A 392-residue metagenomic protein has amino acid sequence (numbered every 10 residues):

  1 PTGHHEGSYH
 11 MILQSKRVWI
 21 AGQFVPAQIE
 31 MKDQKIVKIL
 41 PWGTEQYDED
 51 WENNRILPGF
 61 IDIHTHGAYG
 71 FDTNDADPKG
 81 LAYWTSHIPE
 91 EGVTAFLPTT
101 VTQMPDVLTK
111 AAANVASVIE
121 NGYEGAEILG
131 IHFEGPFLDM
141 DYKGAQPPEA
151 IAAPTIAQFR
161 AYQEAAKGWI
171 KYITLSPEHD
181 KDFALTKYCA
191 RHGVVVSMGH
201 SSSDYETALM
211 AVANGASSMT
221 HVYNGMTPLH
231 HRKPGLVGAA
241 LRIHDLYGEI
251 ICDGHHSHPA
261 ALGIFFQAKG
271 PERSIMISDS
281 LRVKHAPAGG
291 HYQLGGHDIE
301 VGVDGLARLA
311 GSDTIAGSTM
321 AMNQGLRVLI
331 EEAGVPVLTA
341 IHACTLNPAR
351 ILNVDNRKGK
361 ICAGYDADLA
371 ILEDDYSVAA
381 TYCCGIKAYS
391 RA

Functional and structural regions predicted by a protein language model:
H4-L57: Histidine-rich, glycine-flanked metal-binding segment
H10-L13, W42-A82, S86: Replace "His-x-His-based motif
K16, R350, K360-A392: C-terminal cap of metal-dependent C-N hydrolases
R55, I63, T73-A126, A150-A165 (+1 more regions): Alpha-helical scaffold segments that flank or form the walls of functional sites
H66, A82-A111, A126-D139, A166-E178 (+3 more regions): Divalent metal-dependent hydrolysis catalytic cores, especially in the metallo-beta-lactamase
S86-L97, M140-K167, M210-V222, K233-Y247 (+2 more regions): Active-site gating loops and adjacent loop-to-helix segments of metal-dependent hydrolytic enzymes
R160, E164-A288: Active-site core of metal-dependent hydrolases
A239-G248, F266-S278, K284-Y365, L369-L372: His/Asp/Glu-enriched, well-ordered alpha-helical/loop segment that forms or immediately abuts the divalent-metal
